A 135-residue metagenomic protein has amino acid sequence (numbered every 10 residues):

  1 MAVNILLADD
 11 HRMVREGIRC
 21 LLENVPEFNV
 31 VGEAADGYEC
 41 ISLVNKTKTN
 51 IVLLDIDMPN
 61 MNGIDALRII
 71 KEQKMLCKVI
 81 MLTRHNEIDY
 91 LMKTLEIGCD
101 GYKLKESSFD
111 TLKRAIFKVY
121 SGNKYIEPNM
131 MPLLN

Functional and structural regions predicted by a protein language model:
E33-I51: Acidic, metal-coordinating helix/loop segments flanking the phosphotransfer/catalytic sites of two-component signaling
D36-E39, N60-D65: Acidic catalytic/metal-coordinating carboxylates
S42, I64-M75, E96: Short amphipathic alpha-helix used as the core "switch/output" element in two-component signaling
I56-M58: Receiver (REC) domain active-site loop signature in two-component systems and cognate sites in sensor histidine kinases
H85-N86: Short, conserved "switch-loop" micro-motifs in signal-transduction and mechanochemical regulators
D89-L95, L104-N135: Short, flexible helix-to-coil linker/hinge segments that flank and couple to helix-turn-helix
